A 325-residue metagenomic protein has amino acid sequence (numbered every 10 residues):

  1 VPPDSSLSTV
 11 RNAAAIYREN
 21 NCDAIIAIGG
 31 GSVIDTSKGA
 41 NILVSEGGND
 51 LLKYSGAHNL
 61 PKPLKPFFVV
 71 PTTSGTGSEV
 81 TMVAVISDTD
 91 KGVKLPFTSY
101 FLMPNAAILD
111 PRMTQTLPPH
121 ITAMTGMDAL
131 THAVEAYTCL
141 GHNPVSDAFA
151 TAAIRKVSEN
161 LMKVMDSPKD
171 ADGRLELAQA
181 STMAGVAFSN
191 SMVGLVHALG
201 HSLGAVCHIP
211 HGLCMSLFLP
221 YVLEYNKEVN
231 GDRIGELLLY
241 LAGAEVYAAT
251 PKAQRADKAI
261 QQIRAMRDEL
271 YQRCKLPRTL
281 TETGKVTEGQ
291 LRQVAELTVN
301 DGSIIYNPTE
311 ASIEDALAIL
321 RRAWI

Functional and structural regions predicted by a protein language model:
V1-L7: Short beta->alpha junction loops
S8-A15, E19-R112: Glycine/threonine-rich beta-strand-loop-alpha-helix active-site module that forms ligand/phosphate-binding
R11-A14, K38-N41, M127-E135, T151-M162 (+11 more regions): Predominant activation on well-ordered alpha-helical scaffold segments within soluble catalytic domains
G75, T182-M215, D301-I305: Glycine-rich phosphate/pyrophosphate-binding beta-alpha loops
V83-S191: Carboxylate- and glycine-rich phosphate/diphosphate-binding segment that chelates Mg2+/Mn2+
H142-F149, V164-E176, F188-V196, A249-A253 (+2 more regions): Flexible, glycine/charged-enriched surface loops at secondary-structure junctions
P220-I325: Mobile late-domain/C-terminal helix-loop "cap" segments that border catalytic sites or the cytosolic face
